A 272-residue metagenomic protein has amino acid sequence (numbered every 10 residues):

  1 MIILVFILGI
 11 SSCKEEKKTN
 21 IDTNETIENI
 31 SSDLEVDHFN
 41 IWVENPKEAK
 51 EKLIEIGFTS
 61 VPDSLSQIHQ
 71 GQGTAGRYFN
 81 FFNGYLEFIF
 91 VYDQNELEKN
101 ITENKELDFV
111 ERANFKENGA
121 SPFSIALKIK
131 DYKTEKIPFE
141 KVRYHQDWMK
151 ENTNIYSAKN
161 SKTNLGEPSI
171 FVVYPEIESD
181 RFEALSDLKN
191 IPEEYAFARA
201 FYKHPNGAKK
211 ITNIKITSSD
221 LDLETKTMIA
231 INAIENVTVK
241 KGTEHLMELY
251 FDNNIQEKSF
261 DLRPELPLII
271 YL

Functional and structural regions predicted by a protein language model:
M1-L4: Sec-dependent signal peptide recognition, specifically the positively charged N-region followed immediately by
G9-S12: C-terminal motif of bacterial Sec signal peptides marking the signal peptidase cleavage site
E15-V36, I41-T59, G73, N80-L272: Glyoxalase I/VOC metalloenzyme domain signal
S60-I68: Conserved catalytic-core motifs of GNAT/GCN5-like acyltransferases
